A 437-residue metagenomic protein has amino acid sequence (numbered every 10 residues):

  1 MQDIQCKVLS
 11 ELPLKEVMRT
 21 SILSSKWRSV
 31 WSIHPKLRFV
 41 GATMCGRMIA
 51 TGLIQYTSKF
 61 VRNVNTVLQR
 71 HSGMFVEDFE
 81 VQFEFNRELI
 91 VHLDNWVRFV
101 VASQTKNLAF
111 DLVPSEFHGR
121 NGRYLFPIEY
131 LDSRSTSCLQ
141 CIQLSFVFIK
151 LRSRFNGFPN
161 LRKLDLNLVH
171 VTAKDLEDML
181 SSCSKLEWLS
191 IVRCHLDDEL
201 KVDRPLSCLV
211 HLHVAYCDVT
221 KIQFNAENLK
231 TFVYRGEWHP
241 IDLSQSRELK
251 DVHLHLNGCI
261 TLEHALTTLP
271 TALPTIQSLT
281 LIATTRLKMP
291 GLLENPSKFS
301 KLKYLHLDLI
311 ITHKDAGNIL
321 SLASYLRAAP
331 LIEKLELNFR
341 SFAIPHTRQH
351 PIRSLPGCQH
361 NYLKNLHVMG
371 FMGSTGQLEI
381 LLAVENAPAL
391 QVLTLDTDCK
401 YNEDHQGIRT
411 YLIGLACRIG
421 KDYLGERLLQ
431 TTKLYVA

Functional and structural regions predicted by a protein language model:
Q2-H195, D203: Leucine-rich repeat
S25, S32, M74, S103 (+15 more regions): Inter-repeat linker/turn residues at the boundaries of leucine-rich repeats
H34, V76, T105-N107, L139 (+12 more regions): Conserved hydrophobic position(s) of the canonical leucine-rich repeat
G41-M44, V81-N86, F110-E116, L144-F148 (+10 more regions): Concave beta-strand-loop units of leucine-rich repeat
M44-N65, E84-L93, P114-I128, V210 (+7 more regions): Leucine-rich repeat
H239-D315, A328-L331: Extended repeat-based solenoid scaffolds, especially LRR ectodomains and other repeat-derived architectures
N361, L382-A437: C-terminal effector modules
